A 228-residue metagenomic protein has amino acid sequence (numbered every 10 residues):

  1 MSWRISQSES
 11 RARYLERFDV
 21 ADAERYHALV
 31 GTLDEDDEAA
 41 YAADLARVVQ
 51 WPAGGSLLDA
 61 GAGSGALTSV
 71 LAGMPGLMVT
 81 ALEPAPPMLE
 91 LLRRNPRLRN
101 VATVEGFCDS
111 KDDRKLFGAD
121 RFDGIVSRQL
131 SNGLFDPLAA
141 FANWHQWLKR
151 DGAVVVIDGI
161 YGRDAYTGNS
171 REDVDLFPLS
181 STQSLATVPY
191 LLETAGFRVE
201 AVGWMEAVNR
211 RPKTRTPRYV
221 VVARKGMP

Functional and structural regions predicted by a protein language model:
M1-P52, V70, G168-N169: Conserved class I S-adenosyl-L-methionine
L29, V156-K213: C-terminal alpha-helical "lid/dimerization" subdomain adjacent to the S-adenosyl-L-methionine
G55: Nucleotide donor/acceptor-binding cores
L58, S64-D113: Class I SAM-dependent methyltransferase SAM/SAH-binding core
V126: A conserved beta-strand element that flanks and buttresses the S-adenosyl-L-methionine
Q129-L130: Short catalytic micro-motifs in class I SAM-dependent methyltransferases
L138-R150: A short glycine-rich, Lys/Arg-flanked "PGG" loop and its adjoining helix->strand segment in the class I
V208-P228: Core SAM-dependent methyltransferase catalytic element
